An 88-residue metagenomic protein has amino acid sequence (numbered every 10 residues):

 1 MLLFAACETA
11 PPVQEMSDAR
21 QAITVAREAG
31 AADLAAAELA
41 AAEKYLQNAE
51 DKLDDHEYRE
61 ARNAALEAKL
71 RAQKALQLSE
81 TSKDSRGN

Functional and structural regions predicted by a protein language model:
L3-A6: C-terminal motif of bacterial Sec signal peptides marking the signal peptidase cleavage site
E8-L39, L46, G87: Amphipathic, heptad-repeat alpha-helical segments
A26, G30-D33, A49-E57, S79: Secondary-structure edge/capping motif, primarily at the C-terminal ends of alpha-helices and the immediately following
A35, A61-R62: Short, hydrophobic secondary-structure boundary micro-motifs
K69-R86: Short, charge-rich amphipathic alpha-helical segments embedded in non-transmembrane helical bundles/solenoids
